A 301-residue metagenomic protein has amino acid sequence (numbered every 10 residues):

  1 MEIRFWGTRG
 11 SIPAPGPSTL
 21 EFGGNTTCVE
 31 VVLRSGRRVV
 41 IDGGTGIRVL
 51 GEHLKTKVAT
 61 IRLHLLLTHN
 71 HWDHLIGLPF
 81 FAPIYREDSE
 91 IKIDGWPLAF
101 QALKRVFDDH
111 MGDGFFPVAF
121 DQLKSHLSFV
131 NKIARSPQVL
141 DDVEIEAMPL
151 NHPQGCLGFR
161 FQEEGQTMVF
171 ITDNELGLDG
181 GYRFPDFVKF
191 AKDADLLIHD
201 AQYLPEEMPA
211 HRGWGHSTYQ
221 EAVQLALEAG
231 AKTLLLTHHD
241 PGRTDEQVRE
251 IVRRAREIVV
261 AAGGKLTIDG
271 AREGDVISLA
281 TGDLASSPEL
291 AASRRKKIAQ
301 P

Functional and structural regions predicted by a protein language model:
M1-V169, V188, D245-A299: Binuclear metal-dependent hydrolase catalytic cores
I41, T68, I171-T172, H199-A201 (+1 more regions): Active-site flanking residues adjacent to catalytic metal/cofactor-binding acidic residues
T167, L178-R272: Cap/insert and terminal regions of metallo-dependent hydrolase folds
